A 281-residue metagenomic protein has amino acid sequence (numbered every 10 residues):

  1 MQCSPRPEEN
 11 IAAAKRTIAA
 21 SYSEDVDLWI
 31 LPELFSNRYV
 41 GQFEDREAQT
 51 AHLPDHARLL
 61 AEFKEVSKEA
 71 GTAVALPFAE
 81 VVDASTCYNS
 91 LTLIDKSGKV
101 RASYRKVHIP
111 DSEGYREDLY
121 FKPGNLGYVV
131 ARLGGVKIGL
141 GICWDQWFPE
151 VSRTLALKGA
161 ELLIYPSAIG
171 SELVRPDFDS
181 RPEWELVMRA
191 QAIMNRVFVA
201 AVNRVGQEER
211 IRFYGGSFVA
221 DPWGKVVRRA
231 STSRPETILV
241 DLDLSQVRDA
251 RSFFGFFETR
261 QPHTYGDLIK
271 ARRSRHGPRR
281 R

Functional and structural regions predicted by a protein language model:
M1-P7: Short polar catalytic/cofactor-binding loops
P7, K15-S97, R101-S103, I169-A190 (+1 more regions): Cys-nucleophile CN-hydrolase/nitrilase-fold catalytic domain and related Cys-dependent amidase chemistry that acts on
E9-A20, F148-T154: Short, acidic/polar
H52-A75, C143-T237: CN hydrolase (nitrilase-like) catalytic-core segments centered on the catalytic cysteine and neighboring Lys/Glu
L76-F78, S90-L93, V129, S217-V219 (+1 more regions): Short beta-strand scaffold segments in enzyme catalytic cores
V82-L162, P166-V187, F253-E258: Active-site catalytic loop in hydrolytic enzyme cores
Y104, A131, V202, A230 (+1 more regions): Hydrophobic residues at beta-strand termini and immediately following loops that shape nucleotide-binding pockets
S245-R281: A short C-terminal boundary segment appended to hydrolase-like catalytic domains
